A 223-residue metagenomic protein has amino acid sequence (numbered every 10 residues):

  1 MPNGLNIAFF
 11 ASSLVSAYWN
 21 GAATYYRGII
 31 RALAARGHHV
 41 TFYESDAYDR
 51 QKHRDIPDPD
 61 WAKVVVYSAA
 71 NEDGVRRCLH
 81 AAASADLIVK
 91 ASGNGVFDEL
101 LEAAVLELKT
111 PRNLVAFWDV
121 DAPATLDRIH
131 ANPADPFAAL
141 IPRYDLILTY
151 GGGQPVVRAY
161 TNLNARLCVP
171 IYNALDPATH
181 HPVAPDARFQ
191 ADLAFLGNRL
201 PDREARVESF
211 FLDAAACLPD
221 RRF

Functional and structural regions predicted by a protein language model:
P2-W19: Nucleotide-activated donor-dependent transferases that construct or modify glycoconjugates
L5, N113, A191: Nucleotide donor/acceptor-binding cores
A11-S13, R27-R31, R36, T41-N164 (+1 more regions): Extended catalytic core of nucleotide-activated donor transferases of GT-like folds
S16-W19, T125-D127, P201-E204: A generic structural signal for short coil/turn motifs at secondary-structure boundaries
A22-L33, S209-D213: Short amphipathic alpha-helix
I171-A174: Carbohydrate-associated surface elements
D176-F223: Conserved catalytic-core segment of nucleotide-activated headgroup transferases in glycan assembly
